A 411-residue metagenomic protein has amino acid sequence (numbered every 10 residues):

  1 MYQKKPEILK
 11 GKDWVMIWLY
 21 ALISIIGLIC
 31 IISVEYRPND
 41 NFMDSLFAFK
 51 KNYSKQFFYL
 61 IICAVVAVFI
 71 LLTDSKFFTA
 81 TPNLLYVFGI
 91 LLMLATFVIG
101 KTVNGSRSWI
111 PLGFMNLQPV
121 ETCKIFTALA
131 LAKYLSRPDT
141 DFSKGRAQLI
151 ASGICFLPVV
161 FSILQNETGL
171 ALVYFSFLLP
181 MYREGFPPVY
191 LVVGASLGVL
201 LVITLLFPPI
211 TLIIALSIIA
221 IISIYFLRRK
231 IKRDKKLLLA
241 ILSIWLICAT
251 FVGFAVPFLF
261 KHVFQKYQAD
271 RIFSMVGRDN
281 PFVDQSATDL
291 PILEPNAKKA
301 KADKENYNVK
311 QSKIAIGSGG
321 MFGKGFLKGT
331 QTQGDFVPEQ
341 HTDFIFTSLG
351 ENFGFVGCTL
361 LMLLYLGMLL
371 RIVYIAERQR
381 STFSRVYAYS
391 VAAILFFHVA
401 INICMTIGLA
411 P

Functional and structural regions predicted by a protein language model:
M1-K10: Short, Lys/Arg-rich, polar N-terminal cytosolic tail immediately upstream of the first transmembrane signal-anchor
G11-I17, G354-G357: Membrane-interface helix starts
A21-S24, R37, F42-K301, T347-M405: Hydrophobic alpha-helical transmembrane segments of multi-pass inner membrane proteins, especially in bacterial systems
Q285-A302, K313, G317-V337: Transmembrane helical segments that form the transport core of multi-pass membrane transport proteins
V309, K313, F322, F326-I375: A conserved mid-to-late transmembrane alpha helix and its immediate loop/hinge that forms the functional core
T406-P411: Extracellular/periplasmic helix-loop-helix junctions in multi-pass membrane proteins
